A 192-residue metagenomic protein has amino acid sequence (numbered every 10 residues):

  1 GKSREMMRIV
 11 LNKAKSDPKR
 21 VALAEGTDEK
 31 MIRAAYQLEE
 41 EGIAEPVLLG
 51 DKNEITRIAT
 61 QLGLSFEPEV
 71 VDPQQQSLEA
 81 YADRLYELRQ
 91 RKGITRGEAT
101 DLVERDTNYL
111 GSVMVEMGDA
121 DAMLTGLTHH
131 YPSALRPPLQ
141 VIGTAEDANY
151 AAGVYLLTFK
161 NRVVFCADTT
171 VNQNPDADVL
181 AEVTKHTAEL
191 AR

Functional and structural regions predicted by a protein language model:
G1-R192: Anion-binding alpha/beta catalytic cores of soluble intermediary-metabolism enzymes, centered on
